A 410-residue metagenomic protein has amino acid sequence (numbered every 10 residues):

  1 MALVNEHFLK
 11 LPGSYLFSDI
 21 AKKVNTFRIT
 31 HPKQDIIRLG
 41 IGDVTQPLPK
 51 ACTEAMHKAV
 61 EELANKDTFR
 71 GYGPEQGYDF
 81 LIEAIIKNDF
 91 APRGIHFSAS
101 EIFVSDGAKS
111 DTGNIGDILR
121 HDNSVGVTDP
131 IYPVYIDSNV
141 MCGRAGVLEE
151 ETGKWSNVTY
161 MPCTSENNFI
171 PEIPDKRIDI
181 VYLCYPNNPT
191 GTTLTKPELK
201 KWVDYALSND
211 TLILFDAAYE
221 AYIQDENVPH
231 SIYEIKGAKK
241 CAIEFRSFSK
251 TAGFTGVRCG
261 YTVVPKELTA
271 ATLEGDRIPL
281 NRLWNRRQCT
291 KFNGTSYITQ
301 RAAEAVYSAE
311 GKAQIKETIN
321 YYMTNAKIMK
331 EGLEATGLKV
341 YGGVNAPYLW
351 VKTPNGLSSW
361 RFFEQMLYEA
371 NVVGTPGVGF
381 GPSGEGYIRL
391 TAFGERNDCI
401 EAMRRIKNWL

Functional and structural regions predicted by a protein language model:
A2-D106, V306-A309, L410: N-terminal small-domain helix-loop-helix segment of the aminotransferase-like
H31, S208-N209, T336, A370: Helix C-cap/helix->beta junction micro-motif
P47, Y322-M323, T336-E369: Conserved PLP-binding catalytic core of the aspartate aminotransferase-like
D67-A206, E220-I235: Conserved core of the PLP fold type I
K87, A91, I95-H96, G356 (+3 more regions): PLP-dependent enzyme catalytic core of the Aspartate aminotransferase-like
N123, S208-L212, K239-K240: A short helix->loop->beta-strand "cap" motif at the edges of active sites that frequently abuts
E151, E234-N320, K327, E331: Conserved core segment of the aminotransferase class I/II
Q300, E304, I319-K330, V340-K352 (+1 more regions): Conserved glycine-rich beta-strand-loop-beta hairpin in the small C-terminal domain of fold type I
